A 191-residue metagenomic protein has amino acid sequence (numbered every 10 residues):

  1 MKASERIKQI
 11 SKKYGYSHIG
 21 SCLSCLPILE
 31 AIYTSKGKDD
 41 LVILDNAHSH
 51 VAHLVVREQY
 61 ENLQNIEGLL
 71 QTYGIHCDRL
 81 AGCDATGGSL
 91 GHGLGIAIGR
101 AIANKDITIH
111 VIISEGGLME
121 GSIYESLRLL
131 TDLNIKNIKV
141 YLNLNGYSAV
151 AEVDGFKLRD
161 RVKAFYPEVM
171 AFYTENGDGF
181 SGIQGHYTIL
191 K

Functional and structural regions predicted by a protein language model:
K2-Y16, N143: N-terminal capping segment at the start of a domain
K13-L133: Cofactor-binding active-site loop characterized by glycine-rich and histidine/acidic residues
H48-S49, L144-G146, Y173-D178: Glycine-rich beta-alpha junction loops
L54-R57, S122-E125, V150-D154, G179-G185: Short acidic, glycine/serine/threonine-rich loops at helix termini
D84, D132-A164: A short, conserved beta-to-alpha structural element at the edge of catalytic cores that scaffolds binding
I109, I138, P167-V169: Hydrophobic anchor at the start of a short beta-strand that flanks the dinucleotide cofactor-binding loop
I113-G116, L142-N143, F172: Active-site flanking residues adjacent to catalytic metal/cofactor-binding acidic residues
R159-K191: Glycine/aspartate-rich loop-and-adjacent alpha/beta segment that forms the canonical ThDP
